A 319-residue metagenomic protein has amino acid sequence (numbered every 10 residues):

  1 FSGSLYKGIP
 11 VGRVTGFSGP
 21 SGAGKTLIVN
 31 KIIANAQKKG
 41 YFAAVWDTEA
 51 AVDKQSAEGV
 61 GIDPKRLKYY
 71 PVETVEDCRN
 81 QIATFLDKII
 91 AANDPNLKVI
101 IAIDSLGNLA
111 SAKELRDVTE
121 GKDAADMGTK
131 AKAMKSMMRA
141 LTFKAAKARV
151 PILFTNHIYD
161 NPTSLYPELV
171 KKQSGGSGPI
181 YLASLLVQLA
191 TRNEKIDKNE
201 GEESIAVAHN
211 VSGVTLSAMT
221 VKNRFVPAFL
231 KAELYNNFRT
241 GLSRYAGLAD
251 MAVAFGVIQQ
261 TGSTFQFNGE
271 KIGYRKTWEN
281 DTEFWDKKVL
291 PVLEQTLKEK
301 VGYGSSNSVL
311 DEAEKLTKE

Functional and structural regions predicted by a protein language model:
F1-R66, C78-D87: The Walker A/P-loop phosphate-binding site
T48-A50, V72-T74, S105-L106, H157-I158 (+1 more regions): Short, ordered loop/turn segments at secondary-structure junctions
V52, L109-A110, N161-P162: Catalytic P-loop NTPase motifs of RecA-like helicase/translocase cores
E73-R149: Phosphate-binding/switch loop-helix module in NTP-utilizing enzymes
M127-F255: Phosphate-binding/switch region of NTP-binding enzymes
R244-G273: Long, well-ordered amphipathic alpha-helical subdomains in the mid-to-C-terminal portions of large enzyme subunits
S263-E319: Terminal-proximal interaction/regulatory segments of ATP-powered molecular machines
